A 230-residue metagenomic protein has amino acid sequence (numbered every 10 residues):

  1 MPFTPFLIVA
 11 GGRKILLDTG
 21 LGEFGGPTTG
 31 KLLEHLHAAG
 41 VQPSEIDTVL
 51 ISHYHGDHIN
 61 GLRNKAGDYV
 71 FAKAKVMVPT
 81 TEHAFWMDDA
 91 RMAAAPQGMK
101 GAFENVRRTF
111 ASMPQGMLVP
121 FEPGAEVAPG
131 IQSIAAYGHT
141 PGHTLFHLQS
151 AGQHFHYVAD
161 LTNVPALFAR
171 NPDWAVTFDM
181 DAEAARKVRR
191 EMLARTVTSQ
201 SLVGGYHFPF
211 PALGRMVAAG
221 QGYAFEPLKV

Functional and structural regions predicted by a protein language model:
M1-A39, L145-L161: Conserved beta-strand hairpin/beta-sheet module of binuclear metal-dependent hydrolase folds, prominently
M1-G12, G124-E126, A218-A219, P227-V230: Zn-dependent metallo-beta-lactamase
T19-G22, Y54, T81-E82, H139-T140 (+2 more regions): Active-site metal-binding loops of divalent metal-dependent hydrolases
G30, H147-V230: Cap/insert and terminal regions of metallo-dependent hydrolase folds
G30, H37-V41, E45, V70-A135 (+2 more regions): Metallo-beta-lactamase
E34, N60-Y69, R215-M216: Metal-dependent catalytic neighborhoods of phosphoester/phosphodiester hydrolases
I46-D57: Metallo-beta-lactamase
D57-I59, Q132-F146: Active-site glycine- and acidic-residue-rich loops that bind and position anionic ligands or nucleotide-like cofactors
